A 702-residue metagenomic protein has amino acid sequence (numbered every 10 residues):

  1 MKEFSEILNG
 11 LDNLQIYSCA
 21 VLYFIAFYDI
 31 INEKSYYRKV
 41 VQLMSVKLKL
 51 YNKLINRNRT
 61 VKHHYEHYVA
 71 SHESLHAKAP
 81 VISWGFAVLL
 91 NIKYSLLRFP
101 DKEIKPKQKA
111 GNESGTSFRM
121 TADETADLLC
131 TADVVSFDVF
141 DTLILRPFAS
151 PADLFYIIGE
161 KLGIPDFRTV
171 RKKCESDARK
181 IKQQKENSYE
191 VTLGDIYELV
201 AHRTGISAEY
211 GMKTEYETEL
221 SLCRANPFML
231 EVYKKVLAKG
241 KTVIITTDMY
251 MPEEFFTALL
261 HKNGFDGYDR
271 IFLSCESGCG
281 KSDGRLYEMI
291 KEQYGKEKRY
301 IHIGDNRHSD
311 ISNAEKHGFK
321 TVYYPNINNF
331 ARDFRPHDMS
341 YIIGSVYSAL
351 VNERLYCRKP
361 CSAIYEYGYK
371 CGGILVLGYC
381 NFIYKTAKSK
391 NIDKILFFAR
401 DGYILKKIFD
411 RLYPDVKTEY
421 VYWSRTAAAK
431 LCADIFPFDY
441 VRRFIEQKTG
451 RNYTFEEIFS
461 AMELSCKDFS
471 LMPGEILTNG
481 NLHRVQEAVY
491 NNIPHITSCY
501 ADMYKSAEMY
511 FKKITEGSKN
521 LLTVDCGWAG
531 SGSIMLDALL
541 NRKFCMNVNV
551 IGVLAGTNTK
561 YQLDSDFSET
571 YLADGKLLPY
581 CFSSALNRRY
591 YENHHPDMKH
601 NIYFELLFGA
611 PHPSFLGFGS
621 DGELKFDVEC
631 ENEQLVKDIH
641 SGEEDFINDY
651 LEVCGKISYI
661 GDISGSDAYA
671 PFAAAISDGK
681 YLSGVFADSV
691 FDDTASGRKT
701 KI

Functional and structural regions predicted by a protein language model:
F118, E186-I245: Short, acidic loop-to-helix structural element flanking the phosphoryl-transfer center in phosphate-processing enzymes
L128-F148: Asp-based phosphoryl-transfer active-site loop
S136, D248, I392-A399, L521-V524: Short glycine-rich phosphate-binding loop at a beta-alpha junction
S150-K185, D333-D338, V441-F459: Conserved phosphoryl-transfer catalytic core
L237-I244, M249-C275, P414: Substrate-recognition/cap helix-loop segment adjacent to the acidic, metal-dependent catalytic center of Asp-based
S282-H308: Conserved Lys-Pro-Asp/Glu-containing loop-to-beta segment of HAD-superfamily phosphomonoesterases, centered on
N306-T321: Acidic, divalent-metal-coordinating active-site segment for phosphoryl/phosphodiester hydrolysis, typified by short
I364, G372, Y379, K430-L431 (+2 more regions): Long, contiguous domain-sized segments
